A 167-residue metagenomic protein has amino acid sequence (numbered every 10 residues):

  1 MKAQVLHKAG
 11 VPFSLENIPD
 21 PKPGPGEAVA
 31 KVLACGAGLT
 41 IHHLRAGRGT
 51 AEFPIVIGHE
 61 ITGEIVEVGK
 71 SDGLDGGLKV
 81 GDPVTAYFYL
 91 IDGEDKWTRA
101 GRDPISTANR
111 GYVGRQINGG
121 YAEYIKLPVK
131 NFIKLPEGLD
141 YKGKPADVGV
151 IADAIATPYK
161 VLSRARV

Functional and structural regions predicted by a protein language model:
M1-K2: Extreme N-terminal starter segment of soluble prokaryotic enzymes
V5, L15-D20, T62-E64, W97 (+2 more regions): Conserved hydrophobic/aromatic beta-strand scaffold that supports enzyme active sites
G10-L15, L39-I41, G73: Short N-terminal binding/cap micro-motifs at the start of the first secondary-structure element
P19-D20, E52-G58, Y112-I117, E123-Y124: Short Gly/Pro-enriched turn/cap motifs at secondary-structure boundaries
P21-G36, A46-R99, G138-D140: Glycine-rich beta-strand-centered segment in the early N-terminal region that forms part of a ligand/cofactor-binding
H42, D75-L78, S106-A108: Short, solvent-exposed secondary-structure boundary/capping segments
H43, H59, K160: Histidine-centered active-site/metal-ligand motif
D92-V167: NAD(P)H dinucleotide-binding glycine-rich loop of Rossmann-like/cofactor-binding domains, especially the beta1-alpha1
